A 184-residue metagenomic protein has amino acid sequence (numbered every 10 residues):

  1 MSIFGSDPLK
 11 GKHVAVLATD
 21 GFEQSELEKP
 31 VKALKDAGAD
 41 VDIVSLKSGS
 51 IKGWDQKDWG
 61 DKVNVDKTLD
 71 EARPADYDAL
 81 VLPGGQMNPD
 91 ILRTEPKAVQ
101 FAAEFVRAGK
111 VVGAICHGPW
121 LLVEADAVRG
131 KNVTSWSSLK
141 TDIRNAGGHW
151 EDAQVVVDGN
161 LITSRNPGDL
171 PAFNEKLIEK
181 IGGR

Functional and structural regions predicted by a protein language model:
M1-A108, V112, W120-A127, N132 (+1 more regions): Extended, subdomain-level signal for the structured scaffold at the beginning of enzyme domains
C116: Catalytic nucleophile serine of serine hydrolases, specifically the conserved "nucleophile elbow" pentapeptide
